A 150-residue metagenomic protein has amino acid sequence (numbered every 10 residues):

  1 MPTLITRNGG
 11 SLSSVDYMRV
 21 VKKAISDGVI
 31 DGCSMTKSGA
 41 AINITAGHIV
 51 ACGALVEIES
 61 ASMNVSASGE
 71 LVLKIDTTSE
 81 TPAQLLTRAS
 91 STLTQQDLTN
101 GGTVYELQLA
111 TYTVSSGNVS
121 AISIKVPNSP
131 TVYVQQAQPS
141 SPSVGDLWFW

Functional and structural regions predicted by a protein language model:
M1-S38, T111-F149: Glycine-rich, low-complexity segments
T3-N8, I42-N43, H48-Y133: Beta-strand-rich solenoidal segments
D76, F149-W150: A generic structural motif
